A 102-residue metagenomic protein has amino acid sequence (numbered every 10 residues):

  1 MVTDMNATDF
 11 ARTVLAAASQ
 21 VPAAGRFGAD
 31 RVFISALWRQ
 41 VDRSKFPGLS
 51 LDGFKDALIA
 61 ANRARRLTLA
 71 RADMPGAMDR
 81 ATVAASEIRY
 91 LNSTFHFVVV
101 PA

Functional and structural regions predicted by a protein language model:
M1-M5, A102: Long, compositionally biased intrinsically disordered regions
D4-Q40: Positively charged, polyanion-binding regions of nucleic-acid-associated proteins
N6, S50, G76-R80: Alpha-helix initiation/capping motif
P22-R26, L49, R66-A70: Residue-level signal for secondary-structure boundary elements
W38-L49: Short helix-coil junctions and helix-kink-helix linkers
P47-R63: Short amphipathic alpha-helical interaction segments
A60-A102: C-terminal engagement modules used by replication, chromatin/transcription, nuclear envelope/ESCRT, and ubiquitin
